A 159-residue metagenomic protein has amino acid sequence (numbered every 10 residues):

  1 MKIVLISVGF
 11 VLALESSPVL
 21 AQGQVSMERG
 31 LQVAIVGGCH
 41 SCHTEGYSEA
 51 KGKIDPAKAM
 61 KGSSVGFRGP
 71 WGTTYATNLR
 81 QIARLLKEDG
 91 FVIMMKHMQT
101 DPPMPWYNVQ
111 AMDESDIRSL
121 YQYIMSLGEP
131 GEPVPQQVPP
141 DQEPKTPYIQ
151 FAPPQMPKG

Functional and structural regions predicted by a protein language model:
V4-L14: Sec-dependent N-terminal signal peptides
S16-P18: N-terminal signal peptide c-region/cleavage motif recognized by signal peptidases
G23-G30: Short, intrinsically disordered, charge-biased short linear motifs at domain edges
V25, V36, T44-T74, P102 (+1 more regions): Flexible coil segments in periplasmic/lumen-exposed cytochrome c-class electron-transfer proteins
L31-G37: Local sequence-structure signature of Cys/Sec-based thiol-disulfide redox active-site neighborhoods
S41: Short, cysteine/histidine-rich loop/knuckle motifs that typically chelate Zn2+
G72-K87, F91: Peptidoglycan-targeting cell-wall enzymes and recognition modules
E88-K96, E114, R118-Y121: An amphipathic alpha-helix signature
